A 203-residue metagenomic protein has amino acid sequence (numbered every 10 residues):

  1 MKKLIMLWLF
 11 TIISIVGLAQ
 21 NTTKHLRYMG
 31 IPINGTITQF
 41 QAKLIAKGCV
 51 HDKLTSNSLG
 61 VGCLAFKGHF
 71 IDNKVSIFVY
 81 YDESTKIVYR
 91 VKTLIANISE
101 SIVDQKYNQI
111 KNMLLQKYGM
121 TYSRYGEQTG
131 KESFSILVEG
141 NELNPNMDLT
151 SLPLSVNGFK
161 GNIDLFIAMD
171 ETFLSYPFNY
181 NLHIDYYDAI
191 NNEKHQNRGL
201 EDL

Functional and structural regions predicted by a protein language model:
L4-G17: Sec-dependent N-terminal signal peptides
L7, Q20, Y89-V91: A short alpha-helix capping/helix-coil boundary motif
W8-F10, N21, H25-L26, I77 (+1 more regions): Hydrophobic alpha-helical context, especially transmembrane and signal-peptide helices
Q20-L59, I95-L203: Non-cytosolic coordination micro-motifs
G62-N108: Mid-chain, structured segments of secreted extracytoplasmic proteins
